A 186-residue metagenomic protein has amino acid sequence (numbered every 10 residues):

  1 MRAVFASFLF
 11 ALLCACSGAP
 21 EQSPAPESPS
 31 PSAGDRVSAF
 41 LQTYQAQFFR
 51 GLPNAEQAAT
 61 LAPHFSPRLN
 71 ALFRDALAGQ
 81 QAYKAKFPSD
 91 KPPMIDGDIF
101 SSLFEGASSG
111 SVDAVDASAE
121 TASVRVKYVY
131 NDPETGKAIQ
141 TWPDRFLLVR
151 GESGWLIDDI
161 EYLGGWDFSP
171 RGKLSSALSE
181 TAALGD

Functional and structural regions predicted by a protein language model:
M1-V4: Positively charged n-region of N-terminal signal peptides that target proteins for export
L13-A15: C-terminal motif of bacterial Sec signal peptides marking the signal peptidase cleavage site
S17-P20: Bacterial signal peptide processing site
P26-M94: Core segments of small alpha/beta cavity-forming domains
S28-A33, R50-P53, L61, D116 (+4 more regions): Extracytoplasmic/periplasmic, Sec-exported soluble proteins
S66-G136: Surface-exposed, charged secondary-structure patches
T121-R125, V129-D144, G151, L156-D186: Low-complexity, intrinsically disordered terminal/linker segments enriched in charged and Gly/Pro repeats
